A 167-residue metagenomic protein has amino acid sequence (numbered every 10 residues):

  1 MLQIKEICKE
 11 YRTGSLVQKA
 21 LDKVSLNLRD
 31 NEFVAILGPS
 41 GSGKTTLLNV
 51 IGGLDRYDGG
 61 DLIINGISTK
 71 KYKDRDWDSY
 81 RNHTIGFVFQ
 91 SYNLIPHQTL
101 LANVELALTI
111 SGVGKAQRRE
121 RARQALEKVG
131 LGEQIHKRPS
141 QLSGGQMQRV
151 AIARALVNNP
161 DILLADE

Functional and structural regions predicted by a protein language model:
L2-E167: ABC family nucleotide-binding domain
